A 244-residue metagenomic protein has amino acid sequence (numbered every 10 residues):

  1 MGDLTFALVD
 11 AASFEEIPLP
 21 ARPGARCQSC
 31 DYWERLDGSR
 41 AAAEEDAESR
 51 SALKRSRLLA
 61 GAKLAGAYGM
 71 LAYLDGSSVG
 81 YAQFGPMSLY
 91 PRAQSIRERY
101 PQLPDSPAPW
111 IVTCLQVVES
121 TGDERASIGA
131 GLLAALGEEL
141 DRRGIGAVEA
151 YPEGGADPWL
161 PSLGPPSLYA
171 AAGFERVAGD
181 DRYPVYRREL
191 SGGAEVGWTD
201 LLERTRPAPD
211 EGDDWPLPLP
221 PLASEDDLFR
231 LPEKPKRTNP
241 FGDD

Functional and structural regions predicted by a protein language model:
M1-L64, E119, D141-D244: Terminal substrate-recognition subdomain of acyl/acetyltransferases
A60, L64, Y73, S78-E124: Conserved acyl-donor/pantetheine-binding loop and adjacent beta-alpha core of acyl/acetyltransferases and related
G69-L71: Residue-level detector of beta-strand face positions
S77-Y90, G137-Y151: Conserved long hydrophobic alpha-helices within structured protein cores
G80, R125-G129, G173: Glycine-centered flexibility sites
R92-Y100, I128-A135, E149, R204: Phosphate-binding glycine-rich loops and adjacent basic patches that engage nucleotide phosphates, nucleic-acid
Q102-P109, S127-L132, P161-L168: Glycine-rich, flexible loop segments associated with nucleotide phosphate handling
V112, V117, D123-D141: Conserved acetyl-CoA-binding loop-helix of GNAT-fold acetyltransferases
